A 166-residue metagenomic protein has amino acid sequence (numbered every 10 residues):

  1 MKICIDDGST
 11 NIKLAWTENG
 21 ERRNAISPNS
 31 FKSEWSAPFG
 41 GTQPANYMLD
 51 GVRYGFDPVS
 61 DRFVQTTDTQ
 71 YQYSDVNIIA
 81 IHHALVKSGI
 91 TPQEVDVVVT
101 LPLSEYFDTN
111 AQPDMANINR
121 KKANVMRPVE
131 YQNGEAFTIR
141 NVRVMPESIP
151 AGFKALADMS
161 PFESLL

Functional and structural regions predicted by a protein language model:
M1-L165: Nucleotide/phosphate-binding catalytic cleft detector across ATP-hydrolyzing and phosphate-transferring enzymes
